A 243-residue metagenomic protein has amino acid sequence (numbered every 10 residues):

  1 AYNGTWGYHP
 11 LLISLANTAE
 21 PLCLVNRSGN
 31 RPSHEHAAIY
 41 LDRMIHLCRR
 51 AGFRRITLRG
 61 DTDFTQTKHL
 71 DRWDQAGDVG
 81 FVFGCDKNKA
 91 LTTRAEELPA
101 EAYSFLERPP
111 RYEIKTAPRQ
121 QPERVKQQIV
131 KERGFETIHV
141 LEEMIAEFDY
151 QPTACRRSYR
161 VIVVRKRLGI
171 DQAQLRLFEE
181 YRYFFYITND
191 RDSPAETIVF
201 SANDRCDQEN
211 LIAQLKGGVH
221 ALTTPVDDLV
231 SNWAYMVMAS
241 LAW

Functional and structural regions predicted by a protein language model:
A1, A19, I56-T65, F81 (+3 more regions): Short, conserved catalytic/metal-binding motifs centered on acidic residues
A1, L22-N26, H36, T67-R72 (+1 more regions): Short acidic, glycine/serine/threonine-rich loops at helix termini
Y2-A51: Electropositive, glycine- and tryptophan-enriched low-complexity nucleic-acid-binding patches
Y2-P10, A76-L91: Acidic, His- and aromatic-enriched active-site or binding-groove loops in soluble protein domains that engage sugars
R27-G29, D61-T65, D86-A90: Active-site beta-loop-alpha junctions enriched in small/polar residues
R50, L70-V79: Short, surface-exposed basic-aromatic patches at helix termini and helix-loop junctions that form
G80-L211, G217: An anionic, glycine-rich sequence signature occurring as long contiguous blocks
A195-L229, A234, M238, A242-W243: Short amphipathic alpha-helical "interface-anchor" segments enriched in bulky aromatics
